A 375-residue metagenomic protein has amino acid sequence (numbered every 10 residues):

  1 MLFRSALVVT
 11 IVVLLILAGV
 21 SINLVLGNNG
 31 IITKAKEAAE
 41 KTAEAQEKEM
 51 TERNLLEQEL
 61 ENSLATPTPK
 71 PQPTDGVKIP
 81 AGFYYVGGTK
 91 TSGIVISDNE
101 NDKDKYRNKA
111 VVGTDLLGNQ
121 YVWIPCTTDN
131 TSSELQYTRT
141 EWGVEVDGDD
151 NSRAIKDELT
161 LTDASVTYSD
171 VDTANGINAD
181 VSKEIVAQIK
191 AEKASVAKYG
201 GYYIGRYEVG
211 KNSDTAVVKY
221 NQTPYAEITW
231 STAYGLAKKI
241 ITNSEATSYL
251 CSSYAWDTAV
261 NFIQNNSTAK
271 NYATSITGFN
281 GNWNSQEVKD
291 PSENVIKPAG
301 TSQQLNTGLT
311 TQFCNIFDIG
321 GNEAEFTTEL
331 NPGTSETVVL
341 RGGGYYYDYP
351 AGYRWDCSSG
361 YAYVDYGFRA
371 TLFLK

Functional and structural regions predicted by a protein language model:
M1-L2: Short, small-residue-biased leader/transition segments that mark boundaries at the very start of proteins
L14-K36: C-terminal juxtamembrane segment of a hydrophobic transmembrane alpha-helix
G30-S63: Membrane-proximal N-terminal amphipathic helix
N54-P69, A273-E287: Short, glycine/small-hydrophobic-rich surface segments
P67-S133, S248: GGW-centered surface loops in extracellular recognition modules
L117, D147-D318: Short aromatic-cysteine micro-motif
T127-T131, E208-D214, T328-G333, Y345 (+1 more regions): Acidic glycine-/aspartate-rich tracts in secreted/extracellular proteins
E227-G235, I241, T247, C251 (+2 more regions): Disulfide-stabilized, aromatic/cysteine-rich ligand-recognition loop
